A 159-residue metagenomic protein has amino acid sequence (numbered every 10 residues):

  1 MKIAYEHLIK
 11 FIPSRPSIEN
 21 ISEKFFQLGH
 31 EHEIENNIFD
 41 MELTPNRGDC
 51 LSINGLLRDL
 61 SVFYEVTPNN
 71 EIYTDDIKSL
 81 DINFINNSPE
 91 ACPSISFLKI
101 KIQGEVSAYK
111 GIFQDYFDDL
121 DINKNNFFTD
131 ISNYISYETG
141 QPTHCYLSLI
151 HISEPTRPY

Functional and structural regions predicted by a protein language model:
M1-K78, K99: Phosphate-backbone binding interfaces of nucleic-acid-interacting proteins
K2-A4, N36-I38, L80-D119: Residues forming anionic-ligand binding surfaces in small-molecule and nucleic-acid pockets of primarily soluble enzymes
I12-S17, P45-S52, S88, C92 (+2 more regions): Catalytic cores of large soluble enzymes that bind and process phosphate-bearing ligands
N36-N37, N70-T74, N126-I131, Y146-L149: Short coil/turn segments at secondary-structure boundaries
R47-F63, D121-C145: Conserved phosphate/anionic-ligand binding catalytic regions in large, soluble enzymes, centered on
I53-N54, L80, P93, G111-F113 (+2 more regions): Short acidic, glycine/serine/threonine-rich loops at helix termini
I150-Y159: Single conserved hydrophobic/aromatic residue that forms the stacking wall/gate of nucleotide- or nucleobase-binding
